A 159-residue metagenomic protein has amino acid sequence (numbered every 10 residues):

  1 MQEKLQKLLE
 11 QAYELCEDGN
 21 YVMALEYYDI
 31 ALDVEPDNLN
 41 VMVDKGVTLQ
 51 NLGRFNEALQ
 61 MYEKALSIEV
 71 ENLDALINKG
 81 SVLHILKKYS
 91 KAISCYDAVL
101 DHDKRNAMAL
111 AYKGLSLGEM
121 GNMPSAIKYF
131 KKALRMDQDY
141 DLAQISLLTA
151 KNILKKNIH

Functional and structural regions predicted by a protein language model:
E3-N40, V47-N51: Alpha-helical segment of the N-proximal tetratricopeptide repeat
L5-Q6, L39-N40, L73-D74, A107-M108 (+1 more regions): Helix-start (N-cap) detector for alpha-helical repeat units in TPR-like alpha-solenoids, especially tetratricopeptide
E17-D18, N51-L52, I85-L86, E119 (+1 more regions): Register position in tetratricopeptide repeats
